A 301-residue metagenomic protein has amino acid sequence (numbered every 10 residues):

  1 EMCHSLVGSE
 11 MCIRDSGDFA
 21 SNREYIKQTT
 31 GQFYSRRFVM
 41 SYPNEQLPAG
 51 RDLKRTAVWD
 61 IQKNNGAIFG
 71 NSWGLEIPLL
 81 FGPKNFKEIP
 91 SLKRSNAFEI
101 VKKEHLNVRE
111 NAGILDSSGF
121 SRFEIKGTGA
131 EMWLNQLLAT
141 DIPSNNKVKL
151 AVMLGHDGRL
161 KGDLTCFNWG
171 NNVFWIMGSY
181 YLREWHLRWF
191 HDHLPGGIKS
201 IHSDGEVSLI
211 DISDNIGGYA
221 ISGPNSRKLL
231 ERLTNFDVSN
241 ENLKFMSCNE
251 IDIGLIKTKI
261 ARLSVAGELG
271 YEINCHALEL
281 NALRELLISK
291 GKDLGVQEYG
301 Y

Functional and structural regions predicted by a protein language model:
E1-G8, C12-I13: Single conserved hydrophobic/aromatic residue that forms the stacking wall/gate of nucleotide- or nucleobase-binding
S9-E10, N145-K149, R183, E241-N249: Glycine-centered loop/turn motifs
I13, N135-P143, Y181-L182, R188-K199 (+2 more regions): Short, intrinsically disordered, mixed-charge
G17-L154, R159: Acidic, proline/glycine-enriched N-terminal capping motif
K102-S118, K161-V173, L209-I212, D252-L269: Residues forming anionic-ligand binding surfaces in small-molecule and nucleic-acid pockets of primarily soluble enzymes
D141-G196: Well-ordered mid-protein domain cores that form the structural environment of catalytic cofactors
L194-Y301: Glycine-rich, acidic
